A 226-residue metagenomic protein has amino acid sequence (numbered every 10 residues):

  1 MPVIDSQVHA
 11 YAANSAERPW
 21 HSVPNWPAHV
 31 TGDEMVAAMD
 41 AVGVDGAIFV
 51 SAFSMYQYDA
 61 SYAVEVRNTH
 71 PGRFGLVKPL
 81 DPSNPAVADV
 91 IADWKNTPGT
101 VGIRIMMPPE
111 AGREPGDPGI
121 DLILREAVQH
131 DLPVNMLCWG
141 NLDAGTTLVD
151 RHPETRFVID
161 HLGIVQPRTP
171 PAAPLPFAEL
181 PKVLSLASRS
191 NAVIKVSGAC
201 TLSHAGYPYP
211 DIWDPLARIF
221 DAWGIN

Functional and structural regions predicted by a protein language model:
M1-L122, E126, H130, G140 (+4 more regions): Mid-domain alpha/beta scaffold segments of enzyme catalytic cores
V101, E114-N226: Catalytic pocket-lining loop regions of alpha/beta-barrel enzymes, especially the amidohydrolase/enolase/GH5 lineages
